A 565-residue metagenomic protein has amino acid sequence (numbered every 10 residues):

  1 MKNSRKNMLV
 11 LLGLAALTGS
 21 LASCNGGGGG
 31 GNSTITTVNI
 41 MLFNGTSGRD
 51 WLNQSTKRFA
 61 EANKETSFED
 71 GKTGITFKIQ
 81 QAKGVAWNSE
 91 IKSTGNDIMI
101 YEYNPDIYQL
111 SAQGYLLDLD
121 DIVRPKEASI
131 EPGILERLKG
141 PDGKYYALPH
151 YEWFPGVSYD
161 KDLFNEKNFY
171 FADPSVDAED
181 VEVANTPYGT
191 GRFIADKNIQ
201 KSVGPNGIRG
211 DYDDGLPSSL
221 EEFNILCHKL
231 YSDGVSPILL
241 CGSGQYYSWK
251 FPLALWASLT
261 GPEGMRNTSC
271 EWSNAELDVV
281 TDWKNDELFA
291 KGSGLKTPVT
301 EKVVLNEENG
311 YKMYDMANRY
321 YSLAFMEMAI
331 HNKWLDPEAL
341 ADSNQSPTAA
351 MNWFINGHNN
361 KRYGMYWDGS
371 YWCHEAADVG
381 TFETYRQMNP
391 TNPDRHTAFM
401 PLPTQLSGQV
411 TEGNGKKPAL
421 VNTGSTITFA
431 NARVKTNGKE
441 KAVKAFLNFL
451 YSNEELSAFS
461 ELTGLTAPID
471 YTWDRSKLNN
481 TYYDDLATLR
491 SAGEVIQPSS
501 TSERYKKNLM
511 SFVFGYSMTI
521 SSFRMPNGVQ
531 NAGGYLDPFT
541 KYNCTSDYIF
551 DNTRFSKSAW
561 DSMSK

Functional and structural regions predicted by a protein language model:
L11-S20: Bacterial N-terminal signal peptides
L21-Q113, I122-A128, Y170-N185, R192 (+3 more regions): Conserved N-terminal structural module of periplasmic/extracytoplasmic solute-binding proteins
Q80-L116, S129-A147, V157, N198-K201 (+3 more regions): Pocket-flanking alpha-helical
E102-G191, K201, V280-T281, A398-P401 (+1 more regions): Hinge/lid segment of periplasmic solute-binding proteins
K139, G207-R209, K361-R362, T384-P468: Extracytoplasmic/periplasmic substrate-recognition and gating elements
G191-F193, K197-L216, C270-W283, E287 (+2 more regions): Acidic, glycine-anchored loop motifs typical of Ca2+
I225-C227, G264-T348, L402: Glycine-centered hinge/linker elements that transmit conformational signals in sensory and ligand-binding systems
T463-L465, D484-K565: C-terminal capping/gating helix-and-loop segments adjacent to ligand/active sites or protein-protein/ligand interfaces
